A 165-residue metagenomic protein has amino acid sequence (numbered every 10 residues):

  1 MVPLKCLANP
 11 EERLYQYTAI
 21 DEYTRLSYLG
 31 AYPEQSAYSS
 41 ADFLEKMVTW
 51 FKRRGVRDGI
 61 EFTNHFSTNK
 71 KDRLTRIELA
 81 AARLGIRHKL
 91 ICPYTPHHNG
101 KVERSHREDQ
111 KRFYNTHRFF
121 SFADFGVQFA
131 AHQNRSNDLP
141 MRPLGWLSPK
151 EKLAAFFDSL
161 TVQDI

Functional and structural regions predicted by a protein language model:
M1-Y28, Y38-S39: An active-site-proximal beta-strand-loop segment
E12, G30-R57: Active-site beta-loop-alpha junctions of metal-dependent nucleic acid enzymes, especially the RNase H-like/DDE
L26-G30, K89-I91, N115: Short small-residue beta-strand/loop micro-motif enriched in glycine and branched aliphatics
P33-A37, K70, F122: Flexible, glycine- and charge-enriched loops at secondary-structure boundaries
V48, E78, Q133: Short glycine-/small-residue-rich flexible loop motifs, especially phosphate/cofactor-binding loops
F62-A81, I86-K111, D124, A130 (+1 more regions): RNase H-like two-metal-ion nuclease catalytic core shared by retroviral integrases and related mobile-element nucleases
L84-I86, R107-I165: C-terminal domain-tail junction helix/linker
